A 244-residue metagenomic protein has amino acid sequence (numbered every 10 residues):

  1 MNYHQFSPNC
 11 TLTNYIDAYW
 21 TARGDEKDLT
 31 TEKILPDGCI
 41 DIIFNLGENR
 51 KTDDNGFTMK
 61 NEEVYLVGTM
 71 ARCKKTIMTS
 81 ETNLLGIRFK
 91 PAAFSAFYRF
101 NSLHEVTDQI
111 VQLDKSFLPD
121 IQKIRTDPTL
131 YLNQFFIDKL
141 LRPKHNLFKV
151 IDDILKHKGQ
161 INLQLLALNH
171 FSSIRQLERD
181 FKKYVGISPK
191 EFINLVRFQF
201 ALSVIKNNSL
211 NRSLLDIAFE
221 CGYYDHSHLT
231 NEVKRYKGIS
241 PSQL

Functional and structural regions predicted by a protein language model:
M1-K158, L163-Q164, H170-I174, S188 (+3 more regions): Alpha-helical bundle regulatory/interaction domains
R179, L195-Q199, D216-I217: Internal metal/ion-chelating core segments
F181, I193, E232-K234: DNA major-groove recognition helix of helix-turn-helix
Y184-V185, V196-Q199, Y236-K237: The DNA-recognition helices of helix-turn-helix-type DNA-binding domains
I187-I193: Short conserved catalytic/interaction loops centered on acidic-Pro-aromatic/His motifs
I193-S203, Q243-L244: Short, basic, alpha-helical segments at the C-terminal edge of helix-turn-helix-like DNA-binding modules
V204-K206, N231-L244: …primarily DNA-binding HTH/wHTH and HhH modules…
